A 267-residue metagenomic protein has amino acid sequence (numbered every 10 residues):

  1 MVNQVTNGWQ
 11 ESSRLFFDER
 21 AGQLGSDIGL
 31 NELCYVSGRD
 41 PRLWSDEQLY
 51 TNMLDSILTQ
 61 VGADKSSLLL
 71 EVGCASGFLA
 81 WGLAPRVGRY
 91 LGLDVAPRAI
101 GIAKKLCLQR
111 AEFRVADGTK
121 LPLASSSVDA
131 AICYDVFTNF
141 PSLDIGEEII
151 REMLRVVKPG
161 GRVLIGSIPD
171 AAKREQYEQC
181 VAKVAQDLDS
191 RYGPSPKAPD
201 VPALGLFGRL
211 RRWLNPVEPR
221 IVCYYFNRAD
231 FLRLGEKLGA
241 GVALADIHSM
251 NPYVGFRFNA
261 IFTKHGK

Functional and structural regions predicted by a protein language model:
V2-V61, K65, S76-G88, V95-R110 (+2 more regions): Class I (Rossmann-like) S-adenosyl-L-methionine-dependent methyltransferase catalytic domain, capturing the SAM-binding
L68, R89, E112, S127-D129: Structural signature of beta-strand start/N-cap positions in the alpha/beta core of ABC transporter nucleotide-binding
E71: Class I SAM-dependent methyltransferase core
L83, E152-M153: Class I S-adenosylmethionine-dependent transferase superfamily signal
I132: A conserved beta-strand element that flanks and buttresses the S-adenosyl-L-methionine
D135-N139: Short catalytic micro-motifs in class I SAM-dependent methyltransferases
F140-E152: A short, conserved alpha-helix within the catalytic core of class I
V157-R162: Short glycine-dipeptide loop
